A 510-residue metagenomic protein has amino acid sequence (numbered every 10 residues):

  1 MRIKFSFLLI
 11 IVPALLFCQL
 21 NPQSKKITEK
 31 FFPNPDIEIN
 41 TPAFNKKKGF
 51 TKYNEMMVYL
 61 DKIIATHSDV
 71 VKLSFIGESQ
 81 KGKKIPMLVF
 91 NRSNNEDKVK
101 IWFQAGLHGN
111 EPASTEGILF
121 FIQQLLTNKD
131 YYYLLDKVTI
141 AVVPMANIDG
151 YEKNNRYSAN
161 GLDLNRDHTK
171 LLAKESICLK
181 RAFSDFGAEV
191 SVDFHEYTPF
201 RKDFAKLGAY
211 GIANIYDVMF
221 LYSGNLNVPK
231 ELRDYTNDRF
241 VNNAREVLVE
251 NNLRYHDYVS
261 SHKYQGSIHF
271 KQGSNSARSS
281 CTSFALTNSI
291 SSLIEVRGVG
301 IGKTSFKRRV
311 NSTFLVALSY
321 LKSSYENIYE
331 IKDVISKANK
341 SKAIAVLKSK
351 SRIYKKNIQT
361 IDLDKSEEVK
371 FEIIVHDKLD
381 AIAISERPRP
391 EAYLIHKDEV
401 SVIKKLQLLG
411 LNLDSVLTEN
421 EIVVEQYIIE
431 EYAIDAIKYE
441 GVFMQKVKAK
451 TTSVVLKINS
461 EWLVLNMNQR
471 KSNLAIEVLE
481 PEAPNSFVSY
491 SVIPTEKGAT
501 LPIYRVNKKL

Functional and structural regions predicted by a protein language model:
R2-F5, Q19-L510: Structured catalytic-domain cores with a bias toward divalent-metal coordination
F5-A14: Sec-dependent N-terminal signal peptides
